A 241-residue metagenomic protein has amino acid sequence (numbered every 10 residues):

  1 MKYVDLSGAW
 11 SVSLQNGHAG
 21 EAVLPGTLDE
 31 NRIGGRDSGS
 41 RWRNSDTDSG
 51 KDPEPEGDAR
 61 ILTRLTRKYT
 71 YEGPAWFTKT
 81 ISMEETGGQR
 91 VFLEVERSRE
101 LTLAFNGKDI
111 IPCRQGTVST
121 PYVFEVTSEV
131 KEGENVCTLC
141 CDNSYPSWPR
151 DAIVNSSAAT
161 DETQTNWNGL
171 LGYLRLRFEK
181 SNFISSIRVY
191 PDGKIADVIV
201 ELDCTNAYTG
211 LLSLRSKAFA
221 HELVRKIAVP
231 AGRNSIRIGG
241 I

Functional and structural regions predicted by a protein language model:
M1: N-terminal carbohydrate-binding accessory modules
V4, W10-G17, N31, T47 (+3 more regions): Accessory beta-strand-rich segments of carbohydrate-active enzymes
L6-R60: Acidic-aromatic substrate-binding/catalytic surfaces of carbohydrate-active enzymes
I61-L65: Extracellular/secretory pathway-exposed regions associated with glycan biology
V91, L103-F105, A196-P230, N234-G239: Beta-strand-rich binding/interaction modules
P112-G116, R188, K226-A228: Short clusters of small/polar residues that mark proteolytic maturation junctions
P121-S128, R233-I241: Exposed aromatic-hydrophobic patches
R188-A196: Short, solvent-exposed loop/linker segments at the N-terminal edge of repeated beta-sheet extracellular domains
